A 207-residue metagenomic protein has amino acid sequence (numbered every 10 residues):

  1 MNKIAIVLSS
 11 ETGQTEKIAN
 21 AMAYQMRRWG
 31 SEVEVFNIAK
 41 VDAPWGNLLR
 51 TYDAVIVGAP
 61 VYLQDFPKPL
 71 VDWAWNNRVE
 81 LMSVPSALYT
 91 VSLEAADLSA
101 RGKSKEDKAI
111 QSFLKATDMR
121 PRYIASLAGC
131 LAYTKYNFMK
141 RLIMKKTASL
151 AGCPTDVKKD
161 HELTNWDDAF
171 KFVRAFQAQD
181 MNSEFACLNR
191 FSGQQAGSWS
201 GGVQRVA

Functional and structural regions predicted by a protein language model:
M1-N2, M119: Short gly/pro-enriched beta-turn/loop segments at secondary-structure junctions
N2-W29: N-terminal beta1-alpha1 ligand-phosphate binding loop
I4-A5, E34, A87, Y123: A structural signal for isolated positions on well-ordered beta-strands in alpha/beta enzyme cores
T12, V41-A43, E94, A132: Surface-exposed, flexible loop/turn segments at secondary-structure boundaries
K17, Q25, W29, T51-V55 (+1 more regions): FMN-binding flavodoxin-like domain, especially the glycine-rich phosphate-binding loop
W29-D42, V55: A short beta-strand-loop structural module common to alpha/beta enzyme folds
P44-L49: Short amphipathic alpha-helix with an adjacent loop that forms part of the alpha/beta core around
